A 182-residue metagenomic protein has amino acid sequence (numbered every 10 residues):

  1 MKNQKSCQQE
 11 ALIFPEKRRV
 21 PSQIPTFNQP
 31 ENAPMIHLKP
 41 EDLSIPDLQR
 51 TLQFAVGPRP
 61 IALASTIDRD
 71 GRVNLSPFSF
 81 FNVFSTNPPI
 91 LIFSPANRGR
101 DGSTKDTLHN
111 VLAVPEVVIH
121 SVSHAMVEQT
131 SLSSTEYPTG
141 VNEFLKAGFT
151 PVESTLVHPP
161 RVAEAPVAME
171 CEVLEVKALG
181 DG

Functional and structural regions predicted by a protein language model:
I13-R19, I24-S76, N82-G182: Active-site-proximal mixed secondary-structure blocks
